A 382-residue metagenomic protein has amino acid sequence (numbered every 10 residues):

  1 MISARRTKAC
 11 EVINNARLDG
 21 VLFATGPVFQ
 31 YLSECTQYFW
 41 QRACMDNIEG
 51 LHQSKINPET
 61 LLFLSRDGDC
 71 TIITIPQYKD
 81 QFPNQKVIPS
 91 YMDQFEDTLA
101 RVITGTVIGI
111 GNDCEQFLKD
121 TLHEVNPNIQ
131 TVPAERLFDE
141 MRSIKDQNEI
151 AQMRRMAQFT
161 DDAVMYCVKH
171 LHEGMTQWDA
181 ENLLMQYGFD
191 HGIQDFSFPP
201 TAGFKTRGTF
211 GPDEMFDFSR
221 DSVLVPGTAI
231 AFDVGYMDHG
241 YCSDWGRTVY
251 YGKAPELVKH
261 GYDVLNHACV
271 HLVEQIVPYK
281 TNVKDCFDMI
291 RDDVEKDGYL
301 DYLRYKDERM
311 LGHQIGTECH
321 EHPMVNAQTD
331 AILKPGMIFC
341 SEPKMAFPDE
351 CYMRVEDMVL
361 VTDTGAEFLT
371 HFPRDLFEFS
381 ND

Functional and structural regions predicted by a protein language model:
M1-D382: Active-site neighborhoods and metal-handling regions in enzymes and metal-associated proteins
